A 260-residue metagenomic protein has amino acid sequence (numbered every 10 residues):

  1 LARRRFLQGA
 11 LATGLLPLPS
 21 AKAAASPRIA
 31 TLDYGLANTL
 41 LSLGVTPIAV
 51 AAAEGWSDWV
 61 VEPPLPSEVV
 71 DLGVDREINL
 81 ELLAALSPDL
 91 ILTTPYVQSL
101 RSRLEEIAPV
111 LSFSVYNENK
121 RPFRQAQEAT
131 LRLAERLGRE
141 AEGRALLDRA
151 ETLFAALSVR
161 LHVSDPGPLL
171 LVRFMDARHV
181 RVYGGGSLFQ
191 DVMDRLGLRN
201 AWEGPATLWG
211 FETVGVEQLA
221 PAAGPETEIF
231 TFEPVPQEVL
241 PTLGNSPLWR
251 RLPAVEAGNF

Functional and structural regions predicted by a protein language model:
L1, L18-T31, G35: C-terminal segment of N-terminal export signals and the immediately downstream linker at the start of the mature
L1-G14: N-terminal secretory signal peptides and thylakoid transit peptides that target proteins across membranes
F6, R76-L83, R136-L147: An N-terminal domain-start capping segment
R28, P109-A177: Extracytoplasmic substrate-binding proteins
R28, Y34-L82, L86: A short, structured surface patch at a secondary-structure boundary
L41, E135, D194: Short polybasic/polar patches that bind polyanions
V61-N117, L157-N259: Binding-cleft/active-site segments that stabilize strongly anionic ligands or cofactors
